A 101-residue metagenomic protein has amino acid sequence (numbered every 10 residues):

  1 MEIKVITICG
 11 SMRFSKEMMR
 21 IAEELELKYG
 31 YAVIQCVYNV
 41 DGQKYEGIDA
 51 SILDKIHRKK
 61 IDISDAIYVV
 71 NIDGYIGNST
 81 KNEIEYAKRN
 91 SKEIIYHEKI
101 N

Functional and structural regions predicted by a protein language model:
M1-N101: Conserved catalytic or regulatory cores that recognize and/or transform ribose-phosphate-containing ligands
